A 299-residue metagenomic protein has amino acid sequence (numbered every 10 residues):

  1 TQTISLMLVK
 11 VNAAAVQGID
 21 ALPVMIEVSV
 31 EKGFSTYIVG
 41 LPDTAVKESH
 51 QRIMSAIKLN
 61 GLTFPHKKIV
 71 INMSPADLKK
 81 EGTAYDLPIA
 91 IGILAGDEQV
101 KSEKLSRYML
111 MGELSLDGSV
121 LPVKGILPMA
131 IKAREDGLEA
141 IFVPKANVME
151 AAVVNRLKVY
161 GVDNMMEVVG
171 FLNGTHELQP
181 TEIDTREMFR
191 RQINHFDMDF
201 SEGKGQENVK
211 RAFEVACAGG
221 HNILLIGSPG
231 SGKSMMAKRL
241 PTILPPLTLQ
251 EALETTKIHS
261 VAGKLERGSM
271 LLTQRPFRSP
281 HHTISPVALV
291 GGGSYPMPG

Functional and structural regions predicted by a protein language model:
Q2-M235, L272: Peripheral, non-AAA+ core regions of ATP-driven protein-machinery
N60, T175, Q179, A262-G263 (+2 more regions): Short secondary-structure junctions and interdomain/linker hinges
L172, C217, L244, T256-H259 (+3 more regions): Hydrophobic aliphatic residues
E214, R275-P276, P286-G299: Conserved alpha-helical scaffold flanking the Walker A/P-loop in AAA+ ATPase domains
L225-E266: Walker A/P-loop
Q250, H259-L289: Clamp-loader machinery-focused feature within the broader ASCE/P-loop NTPase space
